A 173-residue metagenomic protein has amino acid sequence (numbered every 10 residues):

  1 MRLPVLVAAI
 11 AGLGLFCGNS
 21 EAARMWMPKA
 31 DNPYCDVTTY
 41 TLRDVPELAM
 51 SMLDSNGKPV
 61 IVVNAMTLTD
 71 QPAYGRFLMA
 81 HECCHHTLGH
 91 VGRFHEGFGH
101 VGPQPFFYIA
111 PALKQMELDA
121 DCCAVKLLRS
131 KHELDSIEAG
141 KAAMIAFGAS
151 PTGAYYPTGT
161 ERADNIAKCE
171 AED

Functional and structural regions predicted by a protein language model:
V7-G14: Bacterial N-terminal signal peptides
F16-A22: Sec/Tat signal peptide C-region and signal peptidase I cleavage site
K29-V62: Catalytic zinc-binding patch centered on the HExxH motif and its immediate surroundings that defines zinc-dependent
V63-F77: Short pre-active-site segment immediately N-terminal to the catalytic Zn-binding motif
Y74-R76, C83-G99, S130-E133: Catalytic Zn2+-binding segment of zinc metalloproteases
H90-E117: Post-HEXXH active-site segment of zinc metalloproteases
A112-K131: An active-site-proximal "capping" alpha-helix that borders the catalytic cofactor pocket
R129-D173: Long, well-structured alpha-helical subdomains associated with metal-dependent extracellular/ecto-lumenal hydrolases
